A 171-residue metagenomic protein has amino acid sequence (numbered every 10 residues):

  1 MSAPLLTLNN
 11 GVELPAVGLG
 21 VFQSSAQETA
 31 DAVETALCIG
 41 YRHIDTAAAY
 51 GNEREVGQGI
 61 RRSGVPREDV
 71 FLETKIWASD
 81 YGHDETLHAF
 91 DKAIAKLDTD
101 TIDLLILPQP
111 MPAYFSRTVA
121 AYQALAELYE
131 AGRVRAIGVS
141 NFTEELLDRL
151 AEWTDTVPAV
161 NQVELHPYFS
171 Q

Functional and structural regions predicted by a protein language model:
M1-V70, A120, A124: N-terminal binding-site loop/beta-alpha segment at the start of enzyme catalytic domains that lines or forms
L14-E28, T74-D84, P112-S116: Active-site mouth loops of central-metabolism enzymes
L19, A36, I44, V56 (+7 more regions): Conserved, mostly hydrophobic/aromatic
S24-L37, G82-D98, T118-A120, E145-R149 (+1 more regions): Short, acidic/polar
Y41, T99-I102, V134, P158: A structural motif
R67-D80, T101-P110, Q162-L165: A short, structured active-site edge motif that brings together acidic residues
T86-L107, E127-A131, W153: CE4/NodB-like, metal-dependent polysaccharide N-deacetylase domain that modifies extracellular/periplasmic N-acetylated
P110-Q171: Beta/alpha (TIM)-barrel catalytic core signal, keyed to glycine-rich beta->alpha loops juxtaposed to Asp/Glu that bind
